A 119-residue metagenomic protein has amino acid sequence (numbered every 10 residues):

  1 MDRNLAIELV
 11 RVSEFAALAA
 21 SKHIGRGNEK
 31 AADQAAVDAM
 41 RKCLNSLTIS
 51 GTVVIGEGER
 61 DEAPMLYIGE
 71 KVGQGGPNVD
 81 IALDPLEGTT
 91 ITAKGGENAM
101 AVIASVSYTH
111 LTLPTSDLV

Functional and structural regions predicted by a protein language model:
M1-A82: N-terminal subdomain of lithium-sensitive/metallo-dependent phosphomonoesterases centered on the IMPase/IPPase/PAP
P77-E87, I91-Y108: DPxDG-like acidic metal-binding loop motif
T109-T115: Conserved small/polar residues in nucleotide/adenosyl-binding loops
D117-V119: Acidic, Ala/Val/Gly-enriched low-complexity intrinsically disordered segments
